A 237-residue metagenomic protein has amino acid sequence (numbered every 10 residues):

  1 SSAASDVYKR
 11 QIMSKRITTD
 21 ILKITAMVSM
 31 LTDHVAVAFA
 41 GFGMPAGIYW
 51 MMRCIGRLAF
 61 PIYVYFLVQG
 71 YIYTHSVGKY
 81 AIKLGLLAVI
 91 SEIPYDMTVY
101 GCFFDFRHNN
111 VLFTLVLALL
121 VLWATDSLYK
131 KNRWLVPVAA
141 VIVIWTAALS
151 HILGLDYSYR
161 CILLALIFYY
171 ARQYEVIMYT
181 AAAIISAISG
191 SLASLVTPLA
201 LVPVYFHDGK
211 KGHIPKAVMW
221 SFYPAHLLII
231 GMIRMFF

Functional and structural regions predicted by a protein language model:
S1-Y8: Short, small-residue-biased leader/transition segments that mark boundaries at the very start of proteins
K9-F237: Alpha-helical transmembrane segments and their immediate juxtamembrane cytosolic regions
